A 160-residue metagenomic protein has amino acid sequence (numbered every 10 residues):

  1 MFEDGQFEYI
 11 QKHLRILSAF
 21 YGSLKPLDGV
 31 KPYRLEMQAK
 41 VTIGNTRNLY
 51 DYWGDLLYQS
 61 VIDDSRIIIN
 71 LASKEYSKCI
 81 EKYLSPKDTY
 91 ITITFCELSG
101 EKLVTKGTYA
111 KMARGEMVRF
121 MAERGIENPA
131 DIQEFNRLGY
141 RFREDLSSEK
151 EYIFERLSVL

Functional and structural regions predicted by a protein language model:
M1-S148, E155-L160: Internal, well-folded beta-alpha domain core
